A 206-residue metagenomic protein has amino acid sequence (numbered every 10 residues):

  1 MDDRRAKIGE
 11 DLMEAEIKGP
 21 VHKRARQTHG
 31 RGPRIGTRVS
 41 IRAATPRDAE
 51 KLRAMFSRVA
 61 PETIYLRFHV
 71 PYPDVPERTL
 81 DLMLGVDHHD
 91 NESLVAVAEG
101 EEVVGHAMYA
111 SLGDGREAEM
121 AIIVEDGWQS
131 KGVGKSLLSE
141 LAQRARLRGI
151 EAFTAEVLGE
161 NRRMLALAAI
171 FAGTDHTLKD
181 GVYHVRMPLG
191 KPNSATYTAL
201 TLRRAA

Functional and structural regions predicted by a protein language model:
D2-A206: Long, contiguous binding/interaction regions
